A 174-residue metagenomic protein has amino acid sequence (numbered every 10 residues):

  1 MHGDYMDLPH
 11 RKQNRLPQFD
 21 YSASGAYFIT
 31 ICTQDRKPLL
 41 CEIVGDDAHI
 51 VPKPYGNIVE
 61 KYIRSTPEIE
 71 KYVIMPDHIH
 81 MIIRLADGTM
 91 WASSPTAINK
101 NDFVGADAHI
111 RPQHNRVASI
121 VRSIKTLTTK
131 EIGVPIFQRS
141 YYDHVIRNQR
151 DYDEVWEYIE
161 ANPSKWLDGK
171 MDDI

Functional and structural regions predicted by a protein language model:
M1-I174: Short catalytic/metal-binding and nucleic-acid-binding patches
